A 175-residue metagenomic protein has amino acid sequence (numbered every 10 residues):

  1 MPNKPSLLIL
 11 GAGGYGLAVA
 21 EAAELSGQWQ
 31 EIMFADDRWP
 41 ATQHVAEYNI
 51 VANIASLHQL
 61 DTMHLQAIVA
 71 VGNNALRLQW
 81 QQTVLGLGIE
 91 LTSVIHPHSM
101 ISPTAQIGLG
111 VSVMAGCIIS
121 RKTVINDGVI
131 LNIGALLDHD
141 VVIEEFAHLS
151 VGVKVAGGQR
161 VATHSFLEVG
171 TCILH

Functional and structural regions predicted by a protein language model:
M1-V45, V51, H58-L60, H164: Hydrophobic, well-ordered beta-alpha structural blocks that scaffold small-molecule cofactor pockets
P2-K4, L17-E21, F34-P40, V69-A70 (+6 more regions): A generic short-segment signal for beta-strand/edge and adjacent turn/coil regions
K4, W29-E31, T62-H64, G88 (+4 more regions): A general structural motif
G14, A75-L76, Q106: Short alpha-helical
A23-L25, E47-I50, Q81-V84, G108 (+1 more regions): Short, glycine/charged-enriched secondary-structure capping and boundary segments
W39-I101: Phosphate-bearing ligand-interacting subdomains that bind or position ATP/ADP/UDP/GDP/NAD(P) or nucleotide-linked
V94-H175: Structural signal for interior beta-strand "rungs" in well-ordered beta-sheet cores of soluble enzyme domains
